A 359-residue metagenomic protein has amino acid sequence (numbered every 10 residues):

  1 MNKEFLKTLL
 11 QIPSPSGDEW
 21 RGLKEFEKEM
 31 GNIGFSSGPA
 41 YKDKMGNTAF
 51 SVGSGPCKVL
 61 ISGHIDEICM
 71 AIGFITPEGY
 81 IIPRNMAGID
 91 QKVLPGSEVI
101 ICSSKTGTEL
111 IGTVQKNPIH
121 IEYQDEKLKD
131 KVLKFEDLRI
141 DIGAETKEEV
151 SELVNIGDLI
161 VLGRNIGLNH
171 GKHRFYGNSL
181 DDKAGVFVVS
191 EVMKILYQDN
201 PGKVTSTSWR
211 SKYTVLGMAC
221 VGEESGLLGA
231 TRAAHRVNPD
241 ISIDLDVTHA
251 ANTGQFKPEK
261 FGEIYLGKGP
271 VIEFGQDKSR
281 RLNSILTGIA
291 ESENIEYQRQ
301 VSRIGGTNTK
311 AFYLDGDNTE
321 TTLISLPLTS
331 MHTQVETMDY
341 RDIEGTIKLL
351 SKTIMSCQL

Functional and structural regions predicted by a protein language model:
M1-L359: N-terminal hydrophobic/helix-forming segments and targeting peptides
